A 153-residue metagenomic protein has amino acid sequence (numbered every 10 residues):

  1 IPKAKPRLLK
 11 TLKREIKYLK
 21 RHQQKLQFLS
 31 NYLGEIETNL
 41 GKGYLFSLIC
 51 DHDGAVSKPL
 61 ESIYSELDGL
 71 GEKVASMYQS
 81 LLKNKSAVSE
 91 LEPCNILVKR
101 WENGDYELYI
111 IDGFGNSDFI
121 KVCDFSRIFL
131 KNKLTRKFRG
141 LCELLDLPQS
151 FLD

Functional and structural regions predicted by a protein language model:
I1-A4, S47, D112-F114: Active-site ExK catalytic segment of metal-dependent nucleases
I1-R21: ATP-binding glycine-rich loop module of kinase domains
K3-K10, V56-S62, K121-I128: Short, flexible, glycine-rich and Lys/Arg-enriched loop motifs at helix boundaries that contact anionic partners
P6-L8, N39-K42, D53-V56, V98-R100 (+1 more regions): Short catalytic/ligand-binding loop motif for oxyanion handling, primarily in non-cytosolic enzymes, centered on
L26-L70: Conserved structural core of kinase catalytic domains
L29-E35, S86-R100: A short glycine-rich, hydrophobically flanked beta-strand micro-motif that places a catalytic Asp/Glu for divalent metal
L48, L91-N95, G113: Short, well-ordered beta-to-alpha junction loops that form the rim of enzyme active sites and present histidine/acidic
I63-K73, S80-S89, K99-D153: C-lobe/activation-segment region of protein kinase-like
